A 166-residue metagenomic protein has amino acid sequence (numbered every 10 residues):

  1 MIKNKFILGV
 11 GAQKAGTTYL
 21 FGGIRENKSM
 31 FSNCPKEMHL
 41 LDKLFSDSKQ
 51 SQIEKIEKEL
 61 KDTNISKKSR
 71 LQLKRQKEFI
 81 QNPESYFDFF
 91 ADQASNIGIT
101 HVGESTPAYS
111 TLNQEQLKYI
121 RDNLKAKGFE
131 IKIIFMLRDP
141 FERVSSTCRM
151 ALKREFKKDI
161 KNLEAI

Functional and structural regions predicted by a protein language model:
M1-T106, F129, F141-T147, A151-E164: PAPS-dependent sulfotransferase catalytic core
T106-L112: Conserved glycine-rich "GG(E/T)P / GGGxP" loop and the immediately following alpha-helix in the radical SAM core
L112-I134: ATP-dependent NMP and nucleoside kinases share a basic, alpha-helical "lid"
